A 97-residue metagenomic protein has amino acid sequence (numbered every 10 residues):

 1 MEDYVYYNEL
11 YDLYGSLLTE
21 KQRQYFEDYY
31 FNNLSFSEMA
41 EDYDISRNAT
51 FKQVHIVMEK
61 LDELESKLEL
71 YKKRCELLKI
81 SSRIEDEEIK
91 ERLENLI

Functional and structural regions predicted by a protein language model:
D3-G15: Short, Lys/Arg-enriched N-terminal segment that forms or immediately precedes the first helix of a structured domain
E20-N32: Short amphipathic alpha helix immediately N-terminal
E38-A40: Hydrophobic positions on the alpha-helical face of helix-turn-helix-like DNA-binding modules
R47-N48: Key DNA-contact positions within bacterial/archaeal DNA-binding proteins
Q53-I56: Residues within the DNA-recognition helix of helix-turn-helix
M58-E65: C-terminal flanking helix
E69-K90: Intrinsically disordered, low-complexity basic tails/linkers immediately adjacent to helix-turn-helix/homeobox/MYB/SANT
